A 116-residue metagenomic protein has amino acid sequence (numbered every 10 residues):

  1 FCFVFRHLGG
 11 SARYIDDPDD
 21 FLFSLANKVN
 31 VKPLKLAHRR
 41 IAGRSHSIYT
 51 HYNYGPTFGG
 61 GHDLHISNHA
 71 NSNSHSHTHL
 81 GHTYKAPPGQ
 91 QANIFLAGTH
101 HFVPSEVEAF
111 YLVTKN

Functional and structural regions predicted by a protein language model:
F1-N116: Phosphate-recognition beta-domain surfaces
